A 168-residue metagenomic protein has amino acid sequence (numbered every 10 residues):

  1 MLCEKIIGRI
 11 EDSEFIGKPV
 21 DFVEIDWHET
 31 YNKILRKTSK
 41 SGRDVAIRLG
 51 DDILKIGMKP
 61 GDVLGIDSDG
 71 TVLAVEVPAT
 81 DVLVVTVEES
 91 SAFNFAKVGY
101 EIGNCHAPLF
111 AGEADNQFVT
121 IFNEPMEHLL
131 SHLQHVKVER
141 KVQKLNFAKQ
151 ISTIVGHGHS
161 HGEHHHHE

Functional and structural regions predicted by a protein language model:
M1-L54: Intrinsically disordered, low-complexity, positively charged segments
L2-G17, S41, V119-E168: Helix-rich terminal scaffold detector
K37, V75, P108-G112: Short, exposed beta-strand/loop patches in secreted or surface proteins that constitute
D44, G70-V72: Short, mixed charged/polar active-site loops that provide acid/base catalysis or chelate metal/phosphate cofactors
K55-M58, L64: Short, well-ordered loop/turn sites that connect or cap secondary structure elements
L73-E88: Short glycine-/aliphatic-rich beta-strand segments at the starts of folded cytosolic domains
E89-E139: Conserved, well-structured core segments that form or line functional sites
